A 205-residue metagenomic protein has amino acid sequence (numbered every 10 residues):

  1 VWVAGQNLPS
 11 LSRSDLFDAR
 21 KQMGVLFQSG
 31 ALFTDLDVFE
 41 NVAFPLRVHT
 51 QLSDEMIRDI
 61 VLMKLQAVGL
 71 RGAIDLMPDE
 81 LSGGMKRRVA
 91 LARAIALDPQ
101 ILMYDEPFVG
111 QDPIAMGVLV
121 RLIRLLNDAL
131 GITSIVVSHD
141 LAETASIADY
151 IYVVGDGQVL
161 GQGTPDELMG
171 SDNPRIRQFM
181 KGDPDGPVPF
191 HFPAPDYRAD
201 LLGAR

Functional and structural regions predicted by a protein language model:
Q6-N7, D54-A73: Conserved ABC ATPase "signature" region
M77-L81, M85: Conserved ABC ATPase signature
D98: Conserved catalytic motifs of ABC-family nucleotide-binding domains
L102-D105: Catalytic Walker B motif of ABC-type/P-loop ATPase nucleotide-binding domains
T144-S146: A short, surface-exposed alpha-helical micro-motif characterized by mixed small hydrophobic and charged/polar residues
K181-R205: ABC ATPase nucleotide-binding domains
